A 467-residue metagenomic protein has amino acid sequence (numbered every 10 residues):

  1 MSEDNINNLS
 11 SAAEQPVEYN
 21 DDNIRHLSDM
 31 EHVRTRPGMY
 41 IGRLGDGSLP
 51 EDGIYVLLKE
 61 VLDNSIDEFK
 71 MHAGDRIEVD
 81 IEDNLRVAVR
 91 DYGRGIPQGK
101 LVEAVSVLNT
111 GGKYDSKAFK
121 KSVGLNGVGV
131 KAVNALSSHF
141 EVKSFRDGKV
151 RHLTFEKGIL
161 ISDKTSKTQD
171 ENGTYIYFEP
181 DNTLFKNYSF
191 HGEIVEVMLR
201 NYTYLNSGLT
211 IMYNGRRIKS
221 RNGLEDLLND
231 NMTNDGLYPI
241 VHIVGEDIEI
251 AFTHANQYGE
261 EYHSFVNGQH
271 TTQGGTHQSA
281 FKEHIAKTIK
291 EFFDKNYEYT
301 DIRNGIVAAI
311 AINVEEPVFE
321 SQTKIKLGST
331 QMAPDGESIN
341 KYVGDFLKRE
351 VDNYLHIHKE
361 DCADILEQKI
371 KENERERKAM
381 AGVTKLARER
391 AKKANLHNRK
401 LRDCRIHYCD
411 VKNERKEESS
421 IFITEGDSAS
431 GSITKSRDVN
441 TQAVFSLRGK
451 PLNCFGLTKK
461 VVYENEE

Functional and structural regions predicted by a protein language model:
M1-N23, E51, Y55-K59, D67-K70 (+7 more regions): GHKL-family ATPase ATP-binding module
A13-Y40: Conserved NTPase motor "head" modules and their coupling/switch loops across ABC/AAA+ ATPases, GTPases, and GHKL ATPases
E31-R36, L101-D115: Conserved activation segment of eukaryotic-like protein kinases, specifically the C-terminal portion of the activation
R36-L58: Conserved short strand/loop->alpha-helix "switch" segment adjacent to the catalytic nucleotide/phosphoryl-transfer site
P37-Y40, L108-G111, Y202, N231: Alpha-helix boundary/capping residues
G95-Q98: A short glycine-centered beta->alpha linker in the GHKL/HATPase_c
E467: Conserved RecA-like ASCE ATPase "motif II neighborhood" in helicase/translocase motors
